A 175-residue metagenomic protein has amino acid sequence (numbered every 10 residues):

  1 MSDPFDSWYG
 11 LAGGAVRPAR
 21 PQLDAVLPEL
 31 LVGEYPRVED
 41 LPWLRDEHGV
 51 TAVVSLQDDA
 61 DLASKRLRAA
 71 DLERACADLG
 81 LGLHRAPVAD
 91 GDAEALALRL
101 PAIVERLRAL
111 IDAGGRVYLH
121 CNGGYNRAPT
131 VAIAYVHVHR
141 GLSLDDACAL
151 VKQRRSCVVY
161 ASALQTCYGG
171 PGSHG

Functional and structural regions predicted by a protein language model:
M1-P18: Non-catalytic regulatory/accessory regions that flank a structured catalytic core
D3-P4, T130, A163: Alpha-helical structural elements
A19-P21, V26-R116, H137-Y168: Cysteine-based protein phosphatase catalytic domain of the PTP/DSP
L110, G114-I133: A phosphate-binding catalytic loop at a beta-strand-loop-alpha-helix junction that coordinates phosphoryl groups
P171: Conserved catalytic-core helix/loop/strand module for nucleotide-ribose chemistry
